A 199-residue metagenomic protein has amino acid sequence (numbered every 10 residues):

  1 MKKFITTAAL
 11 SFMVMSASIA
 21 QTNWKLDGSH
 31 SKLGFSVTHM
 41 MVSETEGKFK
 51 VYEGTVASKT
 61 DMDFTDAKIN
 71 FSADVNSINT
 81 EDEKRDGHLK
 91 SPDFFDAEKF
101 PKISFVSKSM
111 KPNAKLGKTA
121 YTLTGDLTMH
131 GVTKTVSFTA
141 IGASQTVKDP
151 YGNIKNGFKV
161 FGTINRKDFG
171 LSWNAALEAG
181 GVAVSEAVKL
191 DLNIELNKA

Functional and structural regions predicted by a protein language model:
M1-N23: Bacterial Sec-dependent N-terminal signal peptides
A20-A199: Low-complexity, acidic/polar, glycine-enriched regions of mature
